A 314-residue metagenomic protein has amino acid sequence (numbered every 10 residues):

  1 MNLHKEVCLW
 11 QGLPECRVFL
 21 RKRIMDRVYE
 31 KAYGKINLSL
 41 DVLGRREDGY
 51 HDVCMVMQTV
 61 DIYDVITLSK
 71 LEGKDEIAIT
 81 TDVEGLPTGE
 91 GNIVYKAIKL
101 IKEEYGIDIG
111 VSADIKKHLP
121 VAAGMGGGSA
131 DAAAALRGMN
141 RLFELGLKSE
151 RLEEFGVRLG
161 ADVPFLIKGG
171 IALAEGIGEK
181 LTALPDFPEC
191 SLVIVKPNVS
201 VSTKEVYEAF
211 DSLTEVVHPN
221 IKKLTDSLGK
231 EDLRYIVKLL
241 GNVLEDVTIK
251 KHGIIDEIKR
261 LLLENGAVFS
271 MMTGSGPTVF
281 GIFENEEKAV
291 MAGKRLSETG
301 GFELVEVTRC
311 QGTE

Functional and structural regions predicted by a protein language model:
R17-F19, I24-A123, R141, L145-E150 (+3 more regions): ATP-binding N-lobe of GHMP and related small-molecule kinases
K74-E76, E287-M291: Short, conserved charged micro-motifs
G110, A132, L136-L173: Contiguous, small/hydrophobic- and glycine-enriched helical/loop subdomains that border and often "cap" functional
D114-F143, A161, V268-F283: Glycine/serine-rich anion-binding loops at beta->alpha junctions that coordinate negatively charged ligand groups
K168, L173-F269, E284-E287, K294-S297 (+1 more regions): Conserved, helical-rich catalytic subdomain that frames metal- and/or nucleotide-binding sites in enzyme alpha/beta
